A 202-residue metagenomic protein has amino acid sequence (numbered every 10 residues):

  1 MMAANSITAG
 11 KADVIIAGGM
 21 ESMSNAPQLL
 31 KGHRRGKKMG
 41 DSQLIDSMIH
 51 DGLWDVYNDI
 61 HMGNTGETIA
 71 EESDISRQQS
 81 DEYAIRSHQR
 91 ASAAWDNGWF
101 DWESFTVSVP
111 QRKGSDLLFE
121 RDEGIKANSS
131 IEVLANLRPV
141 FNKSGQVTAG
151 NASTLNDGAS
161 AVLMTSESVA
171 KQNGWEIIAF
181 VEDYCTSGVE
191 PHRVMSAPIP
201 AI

Functional and structural regions predicted by a protein language model:
M1, S24, W54-H61, E71-A84 (+2 more regions): Active-site pocket-shaping loop/turn-to-helix segments
M1-K11, S166-E167: Alpha-helix C-terminal capping segments
M2, S6, N64-T68, E72 (+4 more regions): Alpha-helical scaffold segments in soluble metabolic enzymes
V14-T68: Flexible glycine-/small-residue-enriched beta->alpha junction loops that bind anionic phosphate/pyrophosphate groups
L29-H33, I178, S196: Short, glycine/charged-enriched secondary-structure capping and boundary segments
S47, V181-T186: Gly-rich Lys/Arg/Thr-decorated short loops/hinges at beta-loop-alpha junctions or inter-strand turns that position
Q78-Q172, I177: N-terminal extracellular/periplasmic Venus flytrap/periplasmic-binding protein-like
